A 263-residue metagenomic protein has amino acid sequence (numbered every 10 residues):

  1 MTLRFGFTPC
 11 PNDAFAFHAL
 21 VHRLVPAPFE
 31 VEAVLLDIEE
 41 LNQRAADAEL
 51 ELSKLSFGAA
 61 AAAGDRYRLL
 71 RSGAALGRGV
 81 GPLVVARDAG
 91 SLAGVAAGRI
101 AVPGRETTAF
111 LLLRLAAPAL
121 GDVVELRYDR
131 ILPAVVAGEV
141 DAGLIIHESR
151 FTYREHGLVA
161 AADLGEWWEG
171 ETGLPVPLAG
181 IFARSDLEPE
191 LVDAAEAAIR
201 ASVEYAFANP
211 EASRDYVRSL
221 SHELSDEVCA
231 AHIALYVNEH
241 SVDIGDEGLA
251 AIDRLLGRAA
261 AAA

Functional and structural regions predicted by a protein language model:
T2-H22, V80-A142, E148, A250-D253: Bilobed "Venus flytrap"/periplasmic-binding protein-like clamshell domains and structurally analogous long
L3-R4, R66-A74, R99: A structural signal for short loop-to-beta-strand junctions that line the ligand-binding cleft of periplasmic/secreted
C10, A45, L113, A195 (+1 more regions): A residue-level signal for conserved active-site and pocket-lining positions in enzyme catalytic cores
N12, D37-E39, A48-A61, R127 (+1 more regions): Beta->alpha turn/N-cap motifs
P26-E40: A short beta-strand-loop structural module common to alpha/beta enzyme folds
L69-L92, E169-D186: Hydrophobic/proline-rich hinge and linker segments of small-molecule sensing/allosteric domains, predominantly
Y128-R218: Pocket-lining segment of extracytoplasmic ligand-binding domains
E188-R258: Secondary-structure end/capping motifs
